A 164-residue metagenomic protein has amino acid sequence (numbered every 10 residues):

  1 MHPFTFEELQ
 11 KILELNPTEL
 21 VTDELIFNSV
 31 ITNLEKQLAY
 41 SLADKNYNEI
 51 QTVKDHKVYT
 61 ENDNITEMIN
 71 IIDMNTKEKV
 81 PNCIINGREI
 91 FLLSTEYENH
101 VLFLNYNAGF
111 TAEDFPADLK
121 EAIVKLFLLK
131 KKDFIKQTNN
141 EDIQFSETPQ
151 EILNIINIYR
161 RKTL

Functional and structural regions predicted by a protein language model:
M1-T5, L93-N99, T163-L164: Short glycine/proline-enriched loop/turn "hinge" motifs that connect secondary-structure elements and lie
M1-V80, I123, K131: Glycine-enriched, solvent-exposed interface loops adjoining structured elements
T32, N86-R88, R161: Short, solvent-exposed coil/turn segments at beta-strand boundaries
Y59-N62, T66, I90-T95, P116 (+2 more regions): Generic structural signal for alpha-helix starts
I69-E98: Extracellular/luminal ectodomains and secreted, surface-exposed scaffolds of diverse proteins
T76, A108-L164: Short loop/turn elements at secondary-structure junctions
E89-A117: Surface-exposed interaction regions enriched in Ser/Thr/Asp/Glu that occur as long low-complexity tracts or repetitive
